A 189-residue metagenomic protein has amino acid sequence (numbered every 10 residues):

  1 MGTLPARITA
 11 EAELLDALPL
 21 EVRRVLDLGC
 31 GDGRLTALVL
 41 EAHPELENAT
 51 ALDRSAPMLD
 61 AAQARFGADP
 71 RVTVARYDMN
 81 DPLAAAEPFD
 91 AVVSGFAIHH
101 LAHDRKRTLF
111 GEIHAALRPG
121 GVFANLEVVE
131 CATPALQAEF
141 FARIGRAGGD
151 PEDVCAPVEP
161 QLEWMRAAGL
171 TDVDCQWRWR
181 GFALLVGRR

Functional and structural regions predicted by a protein language model:
M1-A12: Conserved SAM-binding loop and adjacent beta-strand
V22-G29: Conserved class I S-adenosyl-L-methionine
L26, R34-D81: Class I SAM-dependent methyltransferase SAM/SAH-binding core
A84-V92: A short acidic, Gly/Pro-enriched loop at the edge of an enzyme's catalytic core that lines a small-molecule cofactor
S94-I98, L126: Residues lining the SAM
R107-P119: A short glycine-rich, Lys/Arg-flanked "PGG" loop and its adjoining helix->strand segment in the class I
A124-A168, D172-C175: C-terminal alpha-helical "lid/dimerization" subdomain adjacent to the S-adenosyl-L-methionine
T171-R189: Core SAM-dependent methyltransferase catalytic element
